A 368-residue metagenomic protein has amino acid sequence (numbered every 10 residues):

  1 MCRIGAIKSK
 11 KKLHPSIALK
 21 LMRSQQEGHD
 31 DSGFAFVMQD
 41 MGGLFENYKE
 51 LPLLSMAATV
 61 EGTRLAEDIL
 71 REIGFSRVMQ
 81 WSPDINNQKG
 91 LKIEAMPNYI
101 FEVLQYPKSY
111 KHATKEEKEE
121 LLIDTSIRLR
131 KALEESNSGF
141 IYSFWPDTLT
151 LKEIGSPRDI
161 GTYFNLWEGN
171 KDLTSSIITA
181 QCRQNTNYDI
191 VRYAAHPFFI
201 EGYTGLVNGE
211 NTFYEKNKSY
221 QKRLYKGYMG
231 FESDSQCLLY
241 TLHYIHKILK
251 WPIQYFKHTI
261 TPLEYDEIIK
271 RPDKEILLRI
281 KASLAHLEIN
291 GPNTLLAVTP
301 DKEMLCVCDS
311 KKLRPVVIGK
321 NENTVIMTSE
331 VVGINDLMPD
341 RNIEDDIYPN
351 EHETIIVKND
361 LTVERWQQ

Functional and structural regions predicted by a protein language model:
M1-Q368: Conserved short alpha-helical segments that host acidic/polar catalytic motifs at enzyme active sites
